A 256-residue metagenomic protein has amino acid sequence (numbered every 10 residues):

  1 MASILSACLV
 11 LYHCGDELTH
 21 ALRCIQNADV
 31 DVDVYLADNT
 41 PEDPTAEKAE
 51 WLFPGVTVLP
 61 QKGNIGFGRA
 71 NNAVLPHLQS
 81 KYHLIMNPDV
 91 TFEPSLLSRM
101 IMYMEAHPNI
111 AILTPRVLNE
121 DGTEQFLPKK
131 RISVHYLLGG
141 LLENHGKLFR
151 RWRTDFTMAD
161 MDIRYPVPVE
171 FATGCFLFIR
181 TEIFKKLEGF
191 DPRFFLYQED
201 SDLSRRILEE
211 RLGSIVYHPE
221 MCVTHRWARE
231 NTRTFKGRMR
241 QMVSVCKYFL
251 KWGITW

Functional and structural regions predicted by a protein language model:
C14-N27: Short, well-formed alpha-helical segments that are part of the catalytic scaffolds of diverse glycosyltransferases
L36-E47: A conserved acidic beta->alpha catalytic loop
P60-L78: Glycine-rich, basic loop-to-helix element that forms the pyrophosphate-binding segment of sugar-nucleotide handling
H83: Short aromatic/hydrophobic "clamp" motif used to bind/position activated sugar donors
T91-L127: Conserved donor NDP-sugar-binding/catalytic core segment of glycosyltransferases
I132-V169: Short, flexible, basic/aromatic active-site loop/helix in glycosyltransferases
D162-R164, E170-M221: A short, conserved alpha-helix in the catalytic core of glycosyltransferases
D202-R205, E209-W256: Active-site-adjacent helix/loop segment of glycosyltransferases that harbors family-specific signature motifs
